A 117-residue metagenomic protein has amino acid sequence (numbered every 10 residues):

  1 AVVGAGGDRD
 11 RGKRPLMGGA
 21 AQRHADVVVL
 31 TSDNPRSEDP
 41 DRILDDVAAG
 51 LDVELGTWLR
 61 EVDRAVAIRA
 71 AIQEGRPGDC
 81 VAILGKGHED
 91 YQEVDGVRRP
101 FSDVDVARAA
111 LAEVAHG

Functional and structural regions predicted by a protein language model:
A1-G117: ATP-dependent carboxylate-amine ligase
